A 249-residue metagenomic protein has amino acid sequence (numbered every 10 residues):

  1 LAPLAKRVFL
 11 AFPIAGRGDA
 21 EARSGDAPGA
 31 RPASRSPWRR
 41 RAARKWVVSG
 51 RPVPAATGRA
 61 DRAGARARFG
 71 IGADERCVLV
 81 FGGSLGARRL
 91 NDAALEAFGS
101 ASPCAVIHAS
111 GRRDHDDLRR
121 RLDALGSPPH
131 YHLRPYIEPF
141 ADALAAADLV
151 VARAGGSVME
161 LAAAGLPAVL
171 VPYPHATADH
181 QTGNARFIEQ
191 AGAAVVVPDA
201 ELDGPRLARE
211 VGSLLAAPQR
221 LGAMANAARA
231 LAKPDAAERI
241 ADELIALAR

Functional and structural regions predicted by a protein language model:
L1-R62: Active-site-proximal region of nucleotide-activated glycan assembly enzymes, centered on histidine/acidic-rich loops
A11-D19, S157-V158, A178-A185: Short, glycine/polar-rich helix-capping loops at beta-to-alpha or helix-loop-helix junctions that flank or form
P13, G83, G111, A154-G155 (+1 more regions): Short glycine-/small-residue-rich Rossmann-like dinucleotide-binding loops
A27, S34-S36, R62-L149, T182-R186 (+2 more regions): Donor-nucleotide binding loops and adjacent catalytic segments primarily of GT-B fold Leloir glycosyltransferases
F140-Q181: A donor-sugar binding/catalytic signature common to diverse glycosyltransferases and related nucleotide-sugar
V211, L215-Q219, L244-R249: Short, hydrophobic alpha-helical segments
R220-P234: A short, well-ordered alpha-helix in the C-terminal region of glycosyltransferases
K233-R249: C-terminal alpha-helical cap of glycosyltransferases
